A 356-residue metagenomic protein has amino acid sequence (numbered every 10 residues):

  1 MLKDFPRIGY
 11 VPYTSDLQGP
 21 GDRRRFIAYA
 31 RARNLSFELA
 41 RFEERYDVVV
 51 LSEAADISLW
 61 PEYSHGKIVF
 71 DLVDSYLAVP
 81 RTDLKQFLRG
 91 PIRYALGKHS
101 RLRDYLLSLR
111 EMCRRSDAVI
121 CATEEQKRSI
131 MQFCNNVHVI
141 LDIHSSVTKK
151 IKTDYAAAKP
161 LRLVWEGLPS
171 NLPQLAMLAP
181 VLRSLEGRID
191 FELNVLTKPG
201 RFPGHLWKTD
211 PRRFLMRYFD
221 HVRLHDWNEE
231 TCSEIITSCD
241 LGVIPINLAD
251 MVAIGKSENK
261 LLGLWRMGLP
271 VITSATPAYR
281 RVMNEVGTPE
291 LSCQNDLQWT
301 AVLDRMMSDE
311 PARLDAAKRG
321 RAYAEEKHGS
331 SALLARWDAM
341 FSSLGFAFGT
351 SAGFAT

Functional and structural regions predicted by a protein language model:
M1-D56: N-terminal pre-catalytic "stem/leader" segment of glycosyltransferase-like enzymes
G9-R31, D142-T237: Conserved catalytic-core segment of nucleotide-activated headgroup transferases in glycan assembly
R24, Q294, S308-S342: A charged, aromatic-enriched C-terminal amphipathic alpha-helix characteristic of glycosyltransferases across folds
V49, S64-P91: Active-site proximal beta-strand in glycosyltransferases
A78, L88-V119: Membrane-proximal helix-turn-helix segments that form the acceptor-binding/catalytic region of lipid-linked
R114-I151: Donor nucleotide-sugar binding/catalytic pocket of nucleotide-sugar-dependent glycosyltransferases
S170-P173, R223-T237, G242-R266, I272-M283: Nucleotide-sugar-dependent
N284-L297, R305-P311: Conserved acidic donor-binding segment of nucleotide-sugar-dependent glycosyltransferases
